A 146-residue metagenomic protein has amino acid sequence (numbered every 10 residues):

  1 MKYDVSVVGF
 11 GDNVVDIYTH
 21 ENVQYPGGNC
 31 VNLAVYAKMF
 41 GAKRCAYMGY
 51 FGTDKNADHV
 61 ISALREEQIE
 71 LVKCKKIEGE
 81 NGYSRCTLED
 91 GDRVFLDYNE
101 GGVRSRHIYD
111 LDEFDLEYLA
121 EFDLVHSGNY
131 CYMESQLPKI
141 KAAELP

Functional and structural regions predicted by a protein language model:
M1-D4, D115-E117, K139-A142: Short amphipathic alpha-helices and their capping/turn segments at secondary-structure boundaries
M1-Q24: Positively charged, low-complexity intrinsically disordered leader regions
V15-H20, K43-S127: Conserved N-terminal subdomain of the carbohydrate kinase-like
N22-Y25, I61-A63, K139-A142: Short, glycine/charged-enriched secondary-structure capping and boundary segments
Q24-G28, E113: Short, conserved loop/turn and helix-capping segments at secondary-structure boundaries that abut family-defining
G28-N29, N56: Conserved alpha-helical elements of sugar-nucleotide-dependent glycosyltransferases
N29-M39, A143-E144: Histidine-anchored nucleotide/phosphate-binding helix
L124-P146: Conserved beta-alpha-beta core of the PfkB/ribokinase-like small-molecule kinase fold
